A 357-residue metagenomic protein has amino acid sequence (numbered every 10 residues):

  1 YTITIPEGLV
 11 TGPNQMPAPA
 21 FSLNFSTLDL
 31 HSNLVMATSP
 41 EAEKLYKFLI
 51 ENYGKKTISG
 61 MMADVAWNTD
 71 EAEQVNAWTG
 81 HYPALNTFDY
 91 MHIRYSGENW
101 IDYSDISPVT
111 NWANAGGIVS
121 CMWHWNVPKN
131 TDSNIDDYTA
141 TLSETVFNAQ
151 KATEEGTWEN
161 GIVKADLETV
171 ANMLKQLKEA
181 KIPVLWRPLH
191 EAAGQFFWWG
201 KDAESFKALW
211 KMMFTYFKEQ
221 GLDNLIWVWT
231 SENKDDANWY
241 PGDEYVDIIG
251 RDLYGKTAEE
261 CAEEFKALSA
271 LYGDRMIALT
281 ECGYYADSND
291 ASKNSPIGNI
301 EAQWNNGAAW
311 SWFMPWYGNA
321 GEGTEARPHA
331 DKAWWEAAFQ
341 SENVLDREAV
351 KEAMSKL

Functional and structural regions predicted by a protein language model:
T4-H31: Acidic, Ser/Thr/Gly/Pro-rich low-complexity segments and short DxT(G/T)-type signature motifs
L28-I106, T110, E301, E336-L357: N-terminal module-boundary/linker segments of secreted carbohydrate-active enzymes
K44, W67-V75, Y103-S107, T169-M173 (+3 more regions): Alpha-helical scaffolding within the catalytic cores of extracellular/periplasmic polymer-degrading hydrolases
Y53, T57-A63, M276-L357: Substrate-binding cleft of secreted/luminal carbohydrate-active enzymes
G54-T57, H81-A84, N114-S120, E179-L185 (+4 more regions): Loop/turn elements at helix/coil->beta-strand transitions in domains of secreted/extracellular proteins
G60-M62, R187-L189, W210-D236, M276-D287 (+1 more regions): Aromatic-lined carbohydrate-recognition surfaces of secreted/lumenal glycan-active proteins
N86, D236-E259, W316: Aromatic- and acid-rich polysaccharide-binding/catalytic face of secreted or lumenal carbohydrate-active enzymes
S96-I101, D105-F214, K218-D223: Substrate-binding cleft of extracellular glycoside hydrolase catalytic domains
